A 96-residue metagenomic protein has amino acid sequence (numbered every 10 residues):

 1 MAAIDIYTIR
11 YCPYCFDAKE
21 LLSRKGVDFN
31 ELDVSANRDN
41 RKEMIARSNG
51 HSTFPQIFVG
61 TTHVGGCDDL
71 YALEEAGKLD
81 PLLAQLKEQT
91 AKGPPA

Functional and structural regions predicted by a protein language model:
M1-N30: Local sequence-structure signature of Cys/Sec-based thiol-disulfide redox active-site neighborhoods
A3, Y14, T53-Q56, D69: Residue-level recognition of specific faces of alpha-helices
F16, D39, G65: Residues that form or flank phosphate/diphosphate-binding pockets in enzymes that use nucleotide phosphates
D28, R41-F54, F58-V59, V64: Structural alpha/beta surface segment adjacent to cysteine/selenocysteine redox centers across thiol/disulfide enzymes
E31, Q56, E74: Acidic-residue sensor for enzyme active/binding pockets
V34-S52, P81-Q89: Thioredoxin-like thiol-disulfide oxidoreductase module
V59-Q89: Non-catalytic, surface beta->alpha helical segment in thiol-disulfide oxidoreductase systems
T90-A96: Short acidic DE-rich linear segments
